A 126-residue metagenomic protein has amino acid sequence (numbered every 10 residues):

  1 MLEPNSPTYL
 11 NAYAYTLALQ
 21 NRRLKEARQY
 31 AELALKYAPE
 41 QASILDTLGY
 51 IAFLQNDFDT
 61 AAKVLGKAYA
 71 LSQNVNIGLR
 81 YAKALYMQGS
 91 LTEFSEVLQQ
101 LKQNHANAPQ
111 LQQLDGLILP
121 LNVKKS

Functional and structural regions predicted by a protein language model:
L2, Y37, A70-L71, Q103-N104: Structural marker of alpha-solenoid helical repeat scaffolds
S6, Q41, N74-V75, A108: Residue-level recognition of tetratricopeptide repeat
S6-L17: Amphipathic alpha-helical repeat scaffolds of TPR domains
Y9, I44, I77-G78, L111: TPR alpha-solenoid repeat register
A12, T47, R80-Y81, L114-L117: Canonical tetratricopeptide repeat
T16-L17, I51, A84: Residue-level signature for tetratricopeptide repeat
L19-Q20, L54, M87-Q88, P120-K124: Register position in tetratricopeptide repeats
N21-L33, Q55-K67, G89-E96: Structural signature of tandem alpha-helical TPR/SEL1-like repeats, specifically the intra-repeat loop/turn
